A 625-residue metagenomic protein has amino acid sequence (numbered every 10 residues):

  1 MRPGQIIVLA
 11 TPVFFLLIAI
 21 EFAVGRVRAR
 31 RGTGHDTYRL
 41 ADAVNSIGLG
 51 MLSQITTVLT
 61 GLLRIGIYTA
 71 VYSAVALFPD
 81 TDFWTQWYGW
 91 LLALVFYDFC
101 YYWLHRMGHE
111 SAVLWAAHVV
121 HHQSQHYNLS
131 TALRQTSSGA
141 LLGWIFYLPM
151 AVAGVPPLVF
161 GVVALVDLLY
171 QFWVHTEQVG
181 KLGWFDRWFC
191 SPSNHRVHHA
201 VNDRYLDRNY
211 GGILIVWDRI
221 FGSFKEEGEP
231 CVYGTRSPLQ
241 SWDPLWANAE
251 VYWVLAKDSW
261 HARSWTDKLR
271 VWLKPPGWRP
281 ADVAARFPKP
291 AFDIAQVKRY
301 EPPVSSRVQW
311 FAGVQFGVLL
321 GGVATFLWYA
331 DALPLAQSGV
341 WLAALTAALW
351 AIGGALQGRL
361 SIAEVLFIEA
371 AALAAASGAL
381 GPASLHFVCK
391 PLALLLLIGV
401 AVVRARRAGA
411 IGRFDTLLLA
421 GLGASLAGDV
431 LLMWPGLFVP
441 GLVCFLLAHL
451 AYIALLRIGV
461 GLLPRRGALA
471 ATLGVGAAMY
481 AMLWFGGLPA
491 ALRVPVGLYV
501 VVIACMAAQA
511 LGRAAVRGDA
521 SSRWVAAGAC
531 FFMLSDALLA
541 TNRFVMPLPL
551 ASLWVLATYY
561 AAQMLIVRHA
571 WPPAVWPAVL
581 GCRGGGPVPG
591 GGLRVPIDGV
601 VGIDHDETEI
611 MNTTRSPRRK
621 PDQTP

Functional and structural regions predicted by a protein language model:
M1-Q5, S73-L77, W328-L333, A376-L385 (+1 more regions): Short, hydrophobic transmembrane alpha-helix segments
P3, V152-F160, Y329-P334, L380-A383 (+1 more regions): Transmembrane helix interruption/hinge and helix-loop junction motifs
F15-V24, V95-E110, L165-G180, S191-V197 (+4 more regions): Transmembrane alpha-helical segments that form the membrane-embedded catalytic/substrate-channel core of multi-pass
A19-V44, P382-V388: Membrane-interface helix-loop junction between the first two transmembrane segments
M51-L63, F83-P238: Membrane-embedded catalytic scaffold of the fatty acid hydroxylase/desaturase
H126, T176-Q315: Cytosolic/stromal cytosol-facing helical appendages immediately following the last transmembrane segment
P303-L360: Substrate-recognition/cap regions that form aromatic- and gly/pro-loop-enriched pockets for small-molecule ligands
L360-C582: Polytopic alpha-helical membrane-helix bundles and their juxtamembrane interface segments in multi-pass membrane
